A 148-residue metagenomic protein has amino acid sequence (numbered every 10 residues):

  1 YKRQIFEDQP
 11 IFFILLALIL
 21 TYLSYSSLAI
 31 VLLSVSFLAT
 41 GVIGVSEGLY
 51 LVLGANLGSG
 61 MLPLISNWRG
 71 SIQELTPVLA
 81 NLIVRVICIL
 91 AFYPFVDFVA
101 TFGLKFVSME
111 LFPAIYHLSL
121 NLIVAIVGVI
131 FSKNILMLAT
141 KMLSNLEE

Functional and structural regions predicted by a protein language model:
Y1: Conserved small/polar residues in nucleotide/adenosyl-binding loops
Q4-I5, F37: Amphipathic alpha-helical segments that mediate coupling or scaffolding at interfaces
I5, F13, A17, T21 (+3 more regions): Alpha-helical transmembrane segments of multi-pass membrane proteins, especially transporters and channels
D8, V42-Y50, V107-L111: Membrane-water interface of transmembrane alpha-helices in multipass transporters/channels
I14, L18-Y22, S26-V31, A55-L64 (+2 more regions): Transmembrane alpha-helical segments of multi-pass membrane transport proteins and ion-pumping complexes
T21-S59, S66-E74, L79-A80: Membrane-interfacial helix-loop connectors
N67-I72, F92-A114, K133, M137: Transmembrane helix-loop junctions at the membrane interface of multipass transporters and ion channels
E74-L82, K105-I126, I130, M142 (+1 more regions): Structural signal for the N-terminal portions of transmembrane helices and their immediately preceding loop/interface
